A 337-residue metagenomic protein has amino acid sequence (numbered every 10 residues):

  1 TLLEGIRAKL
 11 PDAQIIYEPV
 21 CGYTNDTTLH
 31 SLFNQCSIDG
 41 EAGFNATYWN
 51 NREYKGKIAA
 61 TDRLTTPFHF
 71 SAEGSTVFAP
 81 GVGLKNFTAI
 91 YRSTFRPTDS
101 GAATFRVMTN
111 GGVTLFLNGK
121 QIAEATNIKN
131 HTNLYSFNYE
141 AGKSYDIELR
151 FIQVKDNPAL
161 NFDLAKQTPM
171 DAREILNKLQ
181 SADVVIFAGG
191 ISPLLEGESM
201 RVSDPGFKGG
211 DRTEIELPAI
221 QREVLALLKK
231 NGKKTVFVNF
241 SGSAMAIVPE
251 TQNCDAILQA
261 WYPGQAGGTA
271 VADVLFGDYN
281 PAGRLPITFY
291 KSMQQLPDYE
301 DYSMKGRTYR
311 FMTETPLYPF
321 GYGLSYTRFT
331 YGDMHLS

Functional and structural regions predicted by a protein language model:
T1-S337: C-terminal non-catalytic regions of proteins with extracellular/luminal or membrane-system context
